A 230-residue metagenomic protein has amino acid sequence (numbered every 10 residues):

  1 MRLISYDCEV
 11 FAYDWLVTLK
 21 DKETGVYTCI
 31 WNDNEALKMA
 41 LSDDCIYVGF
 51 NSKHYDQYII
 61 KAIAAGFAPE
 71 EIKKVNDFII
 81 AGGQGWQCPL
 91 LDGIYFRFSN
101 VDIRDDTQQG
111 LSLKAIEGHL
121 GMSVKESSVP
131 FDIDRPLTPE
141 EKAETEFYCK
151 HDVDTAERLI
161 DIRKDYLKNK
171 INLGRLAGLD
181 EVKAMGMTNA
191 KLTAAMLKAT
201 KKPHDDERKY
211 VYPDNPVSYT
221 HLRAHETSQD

Functional and structural regions predicted by a protein language model:
R2-E9: Two-metal-ion RNase H-like nuclease active-site motif
L3, K22-A115, Y148: Conserved DEDDh/DEDDy metal-dependent 3′-5′ exonuclease domain
D7, G49, D152, A156: Short, conserved catalytic/metal-binding motifs centered on acidic residues
A12-V17: Short N-terminal binding/cap micro-motifs at the start of the first secondary-structure element
R104-T188: Acidic, Mg2+-coordinating catalytic module of metal-dependent nucleases/exonucleases that use a two-metal-ion mechanism
G186-R208: Acidic, Ser/Thr-rich low-complexity intrinsically disordered segments
T220-T227: Conserved small/polar residues in nucleotide/adenosyl-binding loops
